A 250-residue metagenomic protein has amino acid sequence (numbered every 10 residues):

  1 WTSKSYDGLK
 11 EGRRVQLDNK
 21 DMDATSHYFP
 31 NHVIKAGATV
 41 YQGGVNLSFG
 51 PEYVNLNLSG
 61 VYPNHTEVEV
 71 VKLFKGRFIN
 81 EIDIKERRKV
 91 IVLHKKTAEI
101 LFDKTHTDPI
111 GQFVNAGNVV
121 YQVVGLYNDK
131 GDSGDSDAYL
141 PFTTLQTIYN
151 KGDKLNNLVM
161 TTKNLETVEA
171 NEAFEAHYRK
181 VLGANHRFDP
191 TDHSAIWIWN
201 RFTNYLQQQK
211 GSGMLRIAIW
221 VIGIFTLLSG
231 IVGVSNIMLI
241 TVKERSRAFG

Functional and structural regions predicted by a protein language model:
W1-N57, N64-E67, T147, E169 (+2 more regions): Hydrophobic, regular-secondary-structure patches
K4-G12, A184-A195: Short, flexible, glycine-rich and Lys/Arg-enriched loop motifs at helix boundaries that contact anionic partners
D21-A24, H32, T144, S194 (+3 more regions): Hydrophobic alpha-helical segments typical of transmembrane helices and their membrane-interface/capping positions
N46, G111-N115, W197: Residue-level detector of beta-strand face positions
S59, N64-I79, R87-F188: Mid-to-C-terminal secondary-structure elements that act as membrane-proximal/extracytoplasmic interface segments
E172, D189-G223: Peri-transmembrane interface segments
R216-N236: Alpha-helical transmembrane segments of integral membrane proteins
V232-G250: Intracellular coupling helices
